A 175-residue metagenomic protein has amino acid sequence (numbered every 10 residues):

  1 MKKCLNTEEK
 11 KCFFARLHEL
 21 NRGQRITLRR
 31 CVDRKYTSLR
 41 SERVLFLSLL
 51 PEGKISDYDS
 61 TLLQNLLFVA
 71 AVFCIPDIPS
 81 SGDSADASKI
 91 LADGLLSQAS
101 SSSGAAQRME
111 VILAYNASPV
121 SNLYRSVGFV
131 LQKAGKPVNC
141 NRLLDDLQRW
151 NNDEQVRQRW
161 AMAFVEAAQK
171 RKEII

Functional and structural regions predicted by a protein language model:
M1-L5: N-terminal "first-domain core" detector
T7-A71, I75-I175: Basic, alpha-helical nucleic-acid-binding regions used in initiation and control of genome expression
